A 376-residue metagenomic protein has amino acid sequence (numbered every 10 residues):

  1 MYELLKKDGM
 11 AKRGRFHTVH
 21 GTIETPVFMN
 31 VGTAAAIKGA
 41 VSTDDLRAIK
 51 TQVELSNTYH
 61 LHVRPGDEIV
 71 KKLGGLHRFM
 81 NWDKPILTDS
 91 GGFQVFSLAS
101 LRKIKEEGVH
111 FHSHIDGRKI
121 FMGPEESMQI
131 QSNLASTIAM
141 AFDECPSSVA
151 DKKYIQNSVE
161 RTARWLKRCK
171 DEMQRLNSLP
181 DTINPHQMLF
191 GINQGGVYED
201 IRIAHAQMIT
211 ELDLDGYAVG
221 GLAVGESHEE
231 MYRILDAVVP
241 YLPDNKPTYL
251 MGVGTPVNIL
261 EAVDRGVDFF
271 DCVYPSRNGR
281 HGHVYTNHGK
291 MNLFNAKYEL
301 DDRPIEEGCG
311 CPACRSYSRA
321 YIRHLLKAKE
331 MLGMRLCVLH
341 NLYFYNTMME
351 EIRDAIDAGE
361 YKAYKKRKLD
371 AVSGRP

Functional and structural regions predicted by a protein language model:
M1-I183, A296-E299: Non-catalytic, usually N-terminal nucleic-acid engagement modules in DNA/RNA processing proteins
M1-R15, I23-G32, G39-A40, D143-V149 (+1 more regions): C-terminal extensions of enzymes
G21, E54, D89, Q131 (+5 more regions): Conserved, mostly hydrophobic/aromatic
N30, H60-H62, F93-Q94, P146-S147 (+5 more regions): Short, solvent-exposed loop/turn segments at secondary-structure junctions
S127, S158, T162-W165, C169 (+5 more regions): Alpha-helical packing segments of well-folded alpha/beta enzyme cores
A135, L166, K170-M173, N177 (+4 more regions): Structural signal for hydrophobic packing residues in well-ordered secondary-structure cores of soluble enzyme domains
S147-D151, Q156, G216-L222, M331-M334: Glycine- and acidic
A163, E172, L176, N184 (+1 more regions): Glycine-rich phosphate/ribose-binding loops and adjacent secondary-structure elements that form binding surfaces
